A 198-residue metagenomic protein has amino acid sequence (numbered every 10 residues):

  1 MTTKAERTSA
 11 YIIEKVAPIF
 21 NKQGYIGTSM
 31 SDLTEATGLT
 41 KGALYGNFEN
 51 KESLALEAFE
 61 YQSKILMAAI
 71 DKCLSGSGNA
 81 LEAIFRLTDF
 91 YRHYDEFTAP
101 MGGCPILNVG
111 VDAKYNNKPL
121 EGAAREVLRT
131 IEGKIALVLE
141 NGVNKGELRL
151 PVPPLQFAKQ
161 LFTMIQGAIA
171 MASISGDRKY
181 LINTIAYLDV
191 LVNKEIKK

Functional and structural regions predicted by a protein language model:
M1-Q23, G27-L39, S53: Basic, helix-initiating cap at the start of DNA-binding domains
T2, R86-Y94, R129-N141, K145 (+4 more regions): C-terminal peripheral helix-coil segments that are non-catalytic and often amphipathic
T37-F48: Short hydrophobic/aromatic patch on the recognition helix
F48, L56-Q62: Alpha-helical DNA-contacting segments of helix-turn-helix folds
E57, D71-G102, P154-L161: Hydrophobic alpha-helical connector segments
K72, P119-T130, L137: Short, solvent-exposed amphipathic helices
A83, F97-P119: Amphipathic alpha-helical segments used for helix-helix packing
